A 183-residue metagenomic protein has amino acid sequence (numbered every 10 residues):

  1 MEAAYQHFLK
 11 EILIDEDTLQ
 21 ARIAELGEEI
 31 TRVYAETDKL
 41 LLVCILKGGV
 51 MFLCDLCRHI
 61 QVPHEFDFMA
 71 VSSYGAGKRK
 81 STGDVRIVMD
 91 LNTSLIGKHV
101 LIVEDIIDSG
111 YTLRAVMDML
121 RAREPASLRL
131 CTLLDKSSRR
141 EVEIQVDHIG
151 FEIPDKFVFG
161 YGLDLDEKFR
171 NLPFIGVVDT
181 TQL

Functional and structural regions predicted by a protein language model:
M1-L183: PRPP-associated nucleotide enzymes
